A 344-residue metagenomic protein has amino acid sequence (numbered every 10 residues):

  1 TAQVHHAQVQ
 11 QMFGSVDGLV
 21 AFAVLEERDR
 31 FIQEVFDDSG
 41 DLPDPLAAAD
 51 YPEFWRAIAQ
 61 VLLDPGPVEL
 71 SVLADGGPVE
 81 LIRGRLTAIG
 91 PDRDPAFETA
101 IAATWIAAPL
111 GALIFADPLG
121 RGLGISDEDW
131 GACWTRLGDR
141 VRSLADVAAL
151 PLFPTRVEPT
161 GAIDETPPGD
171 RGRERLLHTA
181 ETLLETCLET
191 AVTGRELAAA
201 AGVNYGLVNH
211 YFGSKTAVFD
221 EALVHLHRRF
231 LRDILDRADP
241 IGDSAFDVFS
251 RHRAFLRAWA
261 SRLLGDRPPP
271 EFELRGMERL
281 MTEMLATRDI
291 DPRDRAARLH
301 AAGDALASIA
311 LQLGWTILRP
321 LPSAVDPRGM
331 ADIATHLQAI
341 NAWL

Functional and structural regions predicted by a protein language model:
T1-G18, R175, T179-A217, E221: Helix-turn-helix
F13, D17-E27, E34-V35, D75 (+3 more regions): Alpha-helical DNA-contacting segments of helix-turn-helix folds
G18, E53, A57, A100-A107 (+3 more regions): Amphipathic alpha-helical interaction segments
F22, D29-L63, L231-A260, G265: Hydrophobic alpha-helical connector segments
I32-V35, G66-D92, A96-A100, L231-L235 (+3 more regions): Amphipathic alpha-helical packing segments from all-alpha helical-bundle domains
G40-D41, P159-P168, G242: Short, Lys/Arg-enriched N-terminal segment that forms or immediately precedes the first helix of a structured domain
A48-G84, D117-L119, F249-E278, R319-P322: Amphipathic alpha-helical segments used for helix-helix packing
G84-A88, I114-T166, D247, T282-T287 (+1 more regions): C-terminal peripheral helix-coil segments that are non-catalytic and often amphipathic
